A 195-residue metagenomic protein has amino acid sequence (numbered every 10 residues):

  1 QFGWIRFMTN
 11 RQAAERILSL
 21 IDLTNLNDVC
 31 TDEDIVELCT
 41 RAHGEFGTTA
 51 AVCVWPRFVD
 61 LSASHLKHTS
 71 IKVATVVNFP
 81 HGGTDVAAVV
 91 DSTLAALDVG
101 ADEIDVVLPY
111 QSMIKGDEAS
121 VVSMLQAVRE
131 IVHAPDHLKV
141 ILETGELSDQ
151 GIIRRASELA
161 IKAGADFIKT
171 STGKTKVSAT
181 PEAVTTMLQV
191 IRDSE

Functional and structural regions predicted by a protein language model:
Q1-M8: Short, Lys/Arg-enriched N-terminal segments with co-localized hydrophobic residues within the first ~10-30 amino acids
N10-G47, R57-E195: Alpha/beta enzyme core
A51-V54: Short, hydrophobic beta-strand segments that form beta-sheet elements in well-ordered domains
